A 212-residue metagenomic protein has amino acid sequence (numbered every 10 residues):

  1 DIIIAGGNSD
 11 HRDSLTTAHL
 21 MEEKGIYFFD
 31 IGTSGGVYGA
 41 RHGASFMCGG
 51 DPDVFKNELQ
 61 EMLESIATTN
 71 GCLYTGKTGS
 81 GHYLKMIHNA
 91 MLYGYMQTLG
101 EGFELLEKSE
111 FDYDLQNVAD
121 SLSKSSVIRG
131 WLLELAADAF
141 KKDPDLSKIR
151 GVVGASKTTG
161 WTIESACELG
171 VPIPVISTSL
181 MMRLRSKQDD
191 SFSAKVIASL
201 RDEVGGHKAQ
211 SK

Functional and structural regions predicted by a protein language model:
I4, S9-E101: Rossmann-fold dinucleotide-binding core
A5-T16, D143-R150, K208: A short, flexible low-complexity segment enriched in Lys/Arg and Gly/Pro that occurs in N-terminal basic tails
L15, L169-V171, S211-K212: Metal- and O2-centered redox machinery and metal/ROS homeostasis
V37, A136-A137, Q210-K212: Generic hydrophobic, helix-prone segments enriched in Leu/Val/Ile
G43, G49, E58, G79-H207: Helical "substrate-binding/catalytic lid" subdomain of Rossmann-like NAD(P)-dependent dehydrogenases/reductases
E64-S65, D202, G206-K212: ATP-dependent carboxylate/acyl-activation modules
